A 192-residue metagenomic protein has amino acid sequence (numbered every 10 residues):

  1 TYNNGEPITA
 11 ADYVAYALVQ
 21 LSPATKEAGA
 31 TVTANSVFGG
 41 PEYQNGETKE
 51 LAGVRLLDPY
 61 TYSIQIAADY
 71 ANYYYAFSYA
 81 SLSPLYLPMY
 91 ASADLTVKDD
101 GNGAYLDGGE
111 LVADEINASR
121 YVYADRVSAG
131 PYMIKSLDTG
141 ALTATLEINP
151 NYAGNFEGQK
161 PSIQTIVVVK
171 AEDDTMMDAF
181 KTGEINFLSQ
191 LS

Functional and structural regions predicted by a protein language model:
T1-T33, L57, S63, A179-T182: Aromatic- and charge-enriched surface segment that lines or borders ligand/interaction sites
Y2-N4, A71-Y73, Y152-N155, F187: Short beta-strands and strand-coil junctions in structured, solvent-facing domains, enriched
Y2-N4, E50-A52, S119-V122, G130-M133 (+2 more regions): Second-shell loop/turn segments in exported
Y13, P59, A67-A71, L82 (+4 more regions): Solvent-exposed coil/turn segments that connect beta secondary-structure elements in extracytoplasmic/periplasmic
L18-K26, A67-A71, S78, L82 (+3 more regions): Sec-exported extracytoplasmic/periplasmic mature domains
G29-G108: Surface-exposed binding/hinge segments that line and control ligand-binding clefts or catalytic entry sites
S78-P161, T165: Gly/Pro-rich hinge or "lid" segments in bacterial periplasmic/extracellular proteins
R120, N151-S192: Ligand-site clamp/hinge motif
